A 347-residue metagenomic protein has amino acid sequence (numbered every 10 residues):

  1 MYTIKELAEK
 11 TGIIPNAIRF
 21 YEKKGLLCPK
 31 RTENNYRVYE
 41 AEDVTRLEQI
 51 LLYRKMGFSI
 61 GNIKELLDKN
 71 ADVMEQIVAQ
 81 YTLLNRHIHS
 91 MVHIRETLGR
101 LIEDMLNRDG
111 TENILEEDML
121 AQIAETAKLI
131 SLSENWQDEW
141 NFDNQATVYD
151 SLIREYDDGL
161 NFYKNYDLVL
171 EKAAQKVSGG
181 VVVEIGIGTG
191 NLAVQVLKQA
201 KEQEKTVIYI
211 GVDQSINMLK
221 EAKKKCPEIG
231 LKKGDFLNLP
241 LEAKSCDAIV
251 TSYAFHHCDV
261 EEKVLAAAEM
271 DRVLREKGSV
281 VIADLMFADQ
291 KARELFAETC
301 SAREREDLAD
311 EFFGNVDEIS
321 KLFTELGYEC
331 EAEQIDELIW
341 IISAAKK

Functional and structural regions predicted by a protein language model:
M1-G61: Basic helix-turn-helix/winged-helix DNA-binding cores and closely related short helical interaction motifs
L51, E65-A127: Short, charged amphipathic alpha-helical surface segments
I130-V177: Conserved class I S-adenosyl-L-methionine
V183-E184, G188-N238: Class I SAM-dependent methyltransferase SAM/SAH-binding core
L237-I249: A short acidic, Gly/Pro-enriched loop at the edge of an enzyme's catalytic core that lines a small-molecule cofactor
A248-E261: A short SAM/SAH-binding and catalytic strip from SAM-dependent methyltransferases
V264-E276: A short glycine-rich, Lys/Arg-flanked "PGG" loop and its adjoining helix->strand segment in the class I
V281-I339: C-terminal alpha-helical "lid/dimerization" subdomain adjacent to the S-adenosyl-L-methionine
